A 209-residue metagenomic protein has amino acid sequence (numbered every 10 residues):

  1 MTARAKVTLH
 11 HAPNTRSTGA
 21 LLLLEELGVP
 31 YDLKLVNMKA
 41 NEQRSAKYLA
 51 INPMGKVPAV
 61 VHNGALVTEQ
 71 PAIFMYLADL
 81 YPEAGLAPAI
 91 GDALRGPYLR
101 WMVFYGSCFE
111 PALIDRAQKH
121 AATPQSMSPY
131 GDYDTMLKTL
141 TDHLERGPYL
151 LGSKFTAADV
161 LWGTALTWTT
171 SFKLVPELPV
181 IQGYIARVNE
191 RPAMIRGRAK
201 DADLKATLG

Functional and structural regions predicted by a protein language model:
M1-S128, D134, T141: GST-like domain detector, emphasizing the conserved glutathione-binding G-site in the N-terminal thioredoxin-like
L23, A78, A165-L166, R198: Active-site-flanking alpha-helical
M38-K39, A158, A202: Conserved beta-strand edge residues that scaffold enzyme active sites
E42-R44, V188, T207-L208: Short Asp/Glu-rich motifs
A50, W162, E190, A199-K200: Phosphate-coordinating loops and pocket residues in cytosolic domains that bind phosphorylated ligands
W101-P192: GST-like fold's C-terminal all-alpha helical module
G197-G209: Terminal-tail/helix-coil boundary detector
